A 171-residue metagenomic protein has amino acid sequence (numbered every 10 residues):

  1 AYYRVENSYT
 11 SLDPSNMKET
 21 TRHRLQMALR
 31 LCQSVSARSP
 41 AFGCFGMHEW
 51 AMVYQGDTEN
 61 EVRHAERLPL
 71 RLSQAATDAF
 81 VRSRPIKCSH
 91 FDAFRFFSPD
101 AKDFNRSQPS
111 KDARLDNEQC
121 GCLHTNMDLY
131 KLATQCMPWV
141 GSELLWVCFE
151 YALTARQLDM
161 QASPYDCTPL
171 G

Functional and structural regions predicted by a protein language model:
A1-S34, G171: Active-site acidic/histidine clusters and adjacent loop/turn architecture that either coordinate catalytic ions
T20, A37, A41, G121: Short, contiguous, pocket-lining structural segments that sit at or immediately flank catalytic/ligand-binding sites
L25-A37, W50, P109-R114: A long, hydrophobic alpha-helical segment
R30-L31, H48-Q55, R67: Structured, non-membrane catalytic/scaffold regions adjacent to prosthetic-group chemistry
S36-C44, Q55-P85: Acidic (Asp/Glu-rich), glycine- and aromatic
C44-H48, R67, F91-A93, N126: Extracellular structured ligand-interaction cores
V81-L144: Active-site/ligand-binding surface loops and adjacent short beta/alpha elements that line catalytic pockets across
T125-G171: Long, charge-rich alpha-helical interaction segments
